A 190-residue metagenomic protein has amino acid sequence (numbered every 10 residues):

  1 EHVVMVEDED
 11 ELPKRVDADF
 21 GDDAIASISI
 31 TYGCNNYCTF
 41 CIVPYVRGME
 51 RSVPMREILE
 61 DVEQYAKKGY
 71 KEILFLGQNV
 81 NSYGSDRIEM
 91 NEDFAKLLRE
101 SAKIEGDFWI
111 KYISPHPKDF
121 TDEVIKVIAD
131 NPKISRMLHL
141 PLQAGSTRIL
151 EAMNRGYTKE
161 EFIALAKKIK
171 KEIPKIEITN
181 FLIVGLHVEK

Functional and structural regions predicted by a protein language model:
E1-Y83, E123, E160-K171: Proteins enriched for Cys/Gly/acidic motifs involved in redox and nucleic-acid/cofactor modification
K67-K190: Conserved SAM/AdoMet-binding glycine-rich loop
